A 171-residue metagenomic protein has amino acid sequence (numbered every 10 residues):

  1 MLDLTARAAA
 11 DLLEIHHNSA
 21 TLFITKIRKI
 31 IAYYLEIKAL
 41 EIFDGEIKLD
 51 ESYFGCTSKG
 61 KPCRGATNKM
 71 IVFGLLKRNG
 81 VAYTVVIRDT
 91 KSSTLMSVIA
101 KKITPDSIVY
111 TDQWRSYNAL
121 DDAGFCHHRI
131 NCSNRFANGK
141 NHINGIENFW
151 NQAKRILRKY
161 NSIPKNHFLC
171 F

Functional and structural regions predicted by a protein language model:
M1-F171: Residue-level recognition of single "structural anchor" positions that define or cap local secondary structure
